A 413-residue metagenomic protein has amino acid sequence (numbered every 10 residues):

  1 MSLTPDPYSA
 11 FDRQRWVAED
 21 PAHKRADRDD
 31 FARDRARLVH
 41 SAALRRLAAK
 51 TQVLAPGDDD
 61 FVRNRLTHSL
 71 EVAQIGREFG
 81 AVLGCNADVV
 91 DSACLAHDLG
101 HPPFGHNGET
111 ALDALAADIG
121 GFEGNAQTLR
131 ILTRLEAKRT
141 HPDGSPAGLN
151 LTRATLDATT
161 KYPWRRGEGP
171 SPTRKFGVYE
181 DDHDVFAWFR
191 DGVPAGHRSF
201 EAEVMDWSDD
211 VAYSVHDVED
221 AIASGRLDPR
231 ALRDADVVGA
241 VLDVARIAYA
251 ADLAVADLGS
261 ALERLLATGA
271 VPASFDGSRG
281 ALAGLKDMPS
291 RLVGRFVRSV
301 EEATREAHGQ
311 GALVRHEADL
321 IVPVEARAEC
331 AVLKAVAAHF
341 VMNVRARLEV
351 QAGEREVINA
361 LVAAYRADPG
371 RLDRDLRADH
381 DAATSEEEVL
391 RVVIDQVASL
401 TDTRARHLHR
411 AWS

Functional and structural regions predicted by a protein language model:
S2-A26, H40-R45, Q74, V82 (+2 more regions): Sequence-structural signature of the catalytic-core scaffold of metal-dependent phosphohydrolases that act on
R13-T67: Glycine/alanine-rich phosphate-binding loops at beta-alpha junctions
L44-A48, A137, H141, R165-G169 (+6 more regions): Intrinsically disordered or highly flexible coil/loop and linker segments, enriched in small and charged/polar residues
D58-V89: Alpha-helical phosphate/pyrophosphate-handling elements in metalloenzyme active cores
F61-H68, D88, G100-F104, G120-G124 (+10 more regions): Secondary-structure capping and boundary motifs in well-ordered enzyme cores
V90-L95, D206: Short alpha-helical catalytic segment bearing the HExxH-like zincin motif of zinc-dependent metalloproteases
R246-A378, T384, E388: C-terminal subdomains that position terminal phosphate/3'-OH groups for nucleotidyl transfer/ligation, primarily on
G370-R371, D375-W412: C-terminal amphipathic alpha-helical interaction region
